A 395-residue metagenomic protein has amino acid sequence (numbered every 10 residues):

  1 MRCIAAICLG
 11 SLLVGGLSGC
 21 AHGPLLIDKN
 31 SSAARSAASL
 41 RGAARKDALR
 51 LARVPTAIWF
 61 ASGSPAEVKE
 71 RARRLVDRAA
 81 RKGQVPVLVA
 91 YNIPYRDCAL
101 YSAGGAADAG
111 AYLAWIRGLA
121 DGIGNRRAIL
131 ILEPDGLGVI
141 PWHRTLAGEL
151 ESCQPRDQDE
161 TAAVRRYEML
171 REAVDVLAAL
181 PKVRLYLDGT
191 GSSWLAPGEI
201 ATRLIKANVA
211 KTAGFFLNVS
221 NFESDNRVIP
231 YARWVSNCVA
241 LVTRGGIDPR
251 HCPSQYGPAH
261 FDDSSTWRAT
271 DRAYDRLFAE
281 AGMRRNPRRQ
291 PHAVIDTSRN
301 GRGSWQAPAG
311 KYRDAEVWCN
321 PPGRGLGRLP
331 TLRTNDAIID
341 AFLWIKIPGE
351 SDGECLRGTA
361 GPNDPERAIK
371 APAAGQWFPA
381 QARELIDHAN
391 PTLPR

Functional and structural regions predicted by a protein language model:
M1-C20: Secretory targeting and sorting signals
H22-G122, K346-A374, F378, A382-N390: N-terminal carbohydrate-binding/catalytic regions of secreted carbohydrate-active enzymes
P24-I27, A57-A61, V85-A90, A128-E133 (+6 more regions): Structural recognition of the beta-strand scaffold that forms the well-ordered cores of secreted hydrolase catalytic
S36-D47, L195-G361: Surface-exposed substrate-engagement region within the catalytic domains of secreted or surface-exposed extracellular
T56-G63, S102-G105, P155-A162, Y186-S193 (+2 more regions): Surface-exposed cleft-lining segments at the edges of enzyme active sites
P65-A72, G105, A109-Y112, A163-L170 (+5 more regions): Solvent-exposed, acidic/flexible segments
D77-L185, E199-K211: Substrate-binding cleft of extracellular glycoside hydrolase catalytic domains
Y95, G136-V139, S192-W194, N221-E223: Short acidic, S/G/P-rich loop/turn micro-motifs used as interaction or catalytic elements
